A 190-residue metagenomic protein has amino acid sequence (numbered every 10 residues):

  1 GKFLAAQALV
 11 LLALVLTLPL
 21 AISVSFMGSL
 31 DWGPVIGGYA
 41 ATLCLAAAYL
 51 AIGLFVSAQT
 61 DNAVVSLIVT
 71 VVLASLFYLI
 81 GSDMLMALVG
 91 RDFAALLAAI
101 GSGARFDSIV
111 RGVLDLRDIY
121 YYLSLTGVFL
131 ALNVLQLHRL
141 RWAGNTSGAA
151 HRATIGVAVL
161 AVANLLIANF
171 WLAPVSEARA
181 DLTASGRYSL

Functional and structural regions predicted by a protein language model:
F3-V65: Secretory targeting signals
L9, A13, T17, L45 (+7 more regions): Alpha-helical transmembrane segments of multipass membrane proteins
L11, V35-A40, L67-I68, I119-L123 (+1 more regions): Hydrophobic alpha-helical transmembrane segments
A21-S25, G53, S57, D61 (+6 more regions): Membrane-water interface at transmembrane helix exits
S57-D61, A143-A149: Membrane-interface helix-boundary motifs at transmembrane edges
S66-Q136, L140: Terminal transmembrane helical anchor/hairpin motif
T146-P174: Internal/C-terminal transmembrane anchor helices
F170-L190: Juxtamembrane extramembrane loops of integral membrane proteins
